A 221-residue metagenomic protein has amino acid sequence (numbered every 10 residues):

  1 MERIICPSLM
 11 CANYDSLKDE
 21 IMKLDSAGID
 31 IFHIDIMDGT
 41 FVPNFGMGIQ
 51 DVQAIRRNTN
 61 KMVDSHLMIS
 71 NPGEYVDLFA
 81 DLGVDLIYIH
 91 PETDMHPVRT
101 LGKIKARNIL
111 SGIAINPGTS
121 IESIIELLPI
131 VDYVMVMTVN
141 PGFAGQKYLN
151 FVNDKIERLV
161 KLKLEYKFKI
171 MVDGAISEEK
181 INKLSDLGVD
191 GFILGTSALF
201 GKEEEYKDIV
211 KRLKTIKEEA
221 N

Functional and structural regions predicted by a protein language model:
I4-S8, F32-I34, V63-L67, I87-I89 (+4 more regions): Hydrophobic faces of well-ordered beta-strands that scaffold small-molecule active sites in alpha/beta enzyme cores
S8-C11, G46, S65-P72, T93 (+2 more regions): Glycine-rich beta-to-alpha transition loops that act as phosphate-gripper elements at the mouths of alpha/beta enzyme
S16, E74-Y75, D85-K169: Conserved anion-binding
L17, L24, D35, F79 (+4 more regions): Conserved, mostly hydrophobic/aromatic
I36-K103: N-terminal active-site wall of soluble small-molecule enzyme domains
F45-S65, K103-G112, V152-I170, R212-N221: Alpha-helix-loop-beta-strand connector modules within alpha/beta enzyme cores
G73-D81, T119-P129, I176-F192: Catalytic cores of alpha/beta
I89-M95, M135-G145, L187-I209: Glycine-rich phosphate-binding active-site loops on the catalytic face of alpha/beta enzymes
